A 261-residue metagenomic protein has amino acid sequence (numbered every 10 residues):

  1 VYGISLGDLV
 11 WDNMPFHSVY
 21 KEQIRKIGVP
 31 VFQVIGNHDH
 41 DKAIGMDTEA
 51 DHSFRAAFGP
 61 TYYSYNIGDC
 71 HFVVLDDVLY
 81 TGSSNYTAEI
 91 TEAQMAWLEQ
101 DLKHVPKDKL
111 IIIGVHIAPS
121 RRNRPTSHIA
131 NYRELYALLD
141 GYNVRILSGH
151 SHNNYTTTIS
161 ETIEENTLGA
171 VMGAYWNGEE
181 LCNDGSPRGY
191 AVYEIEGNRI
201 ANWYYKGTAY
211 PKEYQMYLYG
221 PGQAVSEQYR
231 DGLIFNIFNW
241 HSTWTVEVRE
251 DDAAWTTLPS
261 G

Functional and structural regions predicted by a protein language model:
V1-D12: Active-site metal-binding motif and surrounding structural segment of the metallo-beta-lactamase
G3-S5, Q33-V34, I113, L147: Residue-level marker for buried hydrophobic side chains located in beta-strands that build the well-ordered beta-sheet
L6, L102-N123: Short acidic, glycine-rich surface-loop motifs adjacent to enzyme active sites
G7-D8, G36-N37, H116, G149-H150: Active-site glycine-centered loops adjacent to acidic/histidine catalytic or metal-binding residues that shape
M14-K107, T126-L147, N153-E196, A201-Y204 (+1 more regions): Extended active-site neighborhood of metal-dependent phosphoesterases/phosphodiesterases
S120, Y210-P211, A253-W255: Structural signature of outer-membrane beta-barrel domains
R188-P221, S226: Aromatic- and carboxylate-lined catalytic core of secreted/periplasmic carbohydrate-active enzymes
Q215-G261: Long, low-complexity serine/threonine/glycine- and acidic-rich segments characteristic of extracellular
